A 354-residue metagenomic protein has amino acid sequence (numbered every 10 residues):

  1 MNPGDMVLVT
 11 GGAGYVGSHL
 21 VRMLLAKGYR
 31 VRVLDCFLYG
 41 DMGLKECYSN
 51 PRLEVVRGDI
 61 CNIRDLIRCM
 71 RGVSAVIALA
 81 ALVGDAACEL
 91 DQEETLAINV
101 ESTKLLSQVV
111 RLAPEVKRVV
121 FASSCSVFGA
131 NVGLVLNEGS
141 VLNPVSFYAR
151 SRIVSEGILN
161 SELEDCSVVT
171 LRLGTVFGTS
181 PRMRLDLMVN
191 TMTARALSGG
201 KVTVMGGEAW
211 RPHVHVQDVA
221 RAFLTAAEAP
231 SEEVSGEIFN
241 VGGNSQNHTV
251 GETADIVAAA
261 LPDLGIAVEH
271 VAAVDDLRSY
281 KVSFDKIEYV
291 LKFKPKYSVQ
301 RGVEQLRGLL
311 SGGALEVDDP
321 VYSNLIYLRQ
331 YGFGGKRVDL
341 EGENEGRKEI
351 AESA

Functional and structural regions predicted by a protein language model:
M1-A75: N-terminal Rossmann/SDR dinucleotide-binding element
I60-I98: NAD(P)H-binding glycine-rich loop region in Rossmannoid oxidoreductase-like domains and their noncatalytic homologs
C61, E94-L105, L142, S146 (+1 more regions): Glycine-rich NAD(P)-binding loop of the Rossmann-fold in SDR/ketoreductase-type enzymes
A78, K104-F147: Conserved Rossmann-fold NAD(P)-dependent oxidoreductase catalytic core, especially the SDR/UDP-sugar
A81, D91, I98-T103, V120-S123 (+2 more regions): Short alpha-helix in the Rossmann-fold core of NAD(P)-dependent oxidoreductases
F128-G129, S146-F147, L171-L187: Flexible, glycine-rich beta-alpha linker
A130-V132, N143-V169, L197: Active-site Tyr-X1-5-Lys
G200, V204-E208, P212-A354: C-terminal substrate-binding subdomain of Rossmann-fold SDR/epimerase-dehydratase oxidoreductases
